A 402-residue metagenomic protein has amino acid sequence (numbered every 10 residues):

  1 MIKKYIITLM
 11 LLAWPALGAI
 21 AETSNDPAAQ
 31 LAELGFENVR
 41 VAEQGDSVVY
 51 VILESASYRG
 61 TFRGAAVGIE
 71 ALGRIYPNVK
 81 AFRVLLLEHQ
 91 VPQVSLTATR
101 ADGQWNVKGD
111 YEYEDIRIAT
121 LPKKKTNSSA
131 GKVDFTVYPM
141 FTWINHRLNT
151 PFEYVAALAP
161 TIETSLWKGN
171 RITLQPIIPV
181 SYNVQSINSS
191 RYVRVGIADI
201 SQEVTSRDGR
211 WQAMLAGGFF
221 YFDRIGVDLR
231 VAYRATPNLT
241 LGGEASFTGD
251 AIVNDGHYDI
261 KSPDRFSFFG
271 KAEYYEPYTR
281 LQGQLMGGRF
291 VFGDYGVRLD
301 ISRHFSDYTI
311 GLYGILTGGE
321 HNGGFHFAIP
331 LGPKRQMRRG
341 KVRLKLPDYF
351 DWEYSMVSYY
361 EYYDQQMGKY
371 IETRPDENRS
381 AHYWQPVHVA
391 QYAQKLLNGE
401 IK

Functional and structural regions predicted by a protein language model:
I2-P15: Sec-dependent N-terminal signal peptides
A16-A21: Sec/Tat signal peptide C-region and signal peptidase I cleavage site
E22-D199, K261, T279, P386 (+1 more regions): Outer-membrane beta-barrel initiation region
T23, L86-K123, P277-M286, F290-G293 (+2 more regions): Flexible, glycine-rich linker and terminal segments associated with outer-membrane beta-barrel/transport systems
T61, H146-Y154, K168, P179-V195 (+6 more regions): Solvent-exposed loop/turn segments connecting transmembrane beta-strands in outer-membrane beta-barrel proteins
K125-V133, S165-T173, T205-Q212, P237-N238 (+2 more regions): Short loop/turn motifs that connect adjacent beta-strands in outer-membrane beta-barrel proteins
F135-R147, I172-V180, I200-Q202, S206-F220 (+4 more regions): Transmembrane beta-strand segments that form the barrel wall of outer-membrane beta-barrel proteins
A156-L166, Y192-R207, G226-A245, F266-E276 (+2 more regions): Feature captures outer-membrane beta-barrel proteins of Gram-negative bacteria and organelles
